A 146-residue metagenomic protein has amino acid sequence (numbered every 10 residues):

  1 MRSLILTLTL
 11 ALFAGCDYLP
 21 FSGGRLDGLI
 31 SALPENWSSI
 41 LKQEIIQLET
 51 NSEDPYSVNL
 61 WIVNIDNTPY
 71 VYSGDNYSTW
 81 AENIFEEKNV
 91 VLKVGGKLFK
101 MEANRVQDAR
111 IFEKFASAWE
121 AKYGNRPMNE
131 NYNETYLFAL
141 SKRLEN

Functional and structural regions predicted by a protein language model:
M1-L4: Positively charged n-region of N-terminal signal peptides that target proteins for export
L12-G15: C-terminal motif of bacterial Sec signal peptides marking the signal peptidase cleavage site
D17-Y56: Short, conserved active-site entrance elements at the starts or edges of catalytic domains
R25-G28, I40-K42, E49-T50, Y70-V71 (+2 more regions): A short linear-motif detector with a strong N-terminal bias
P34-N36, D54-Y56, Y77-N146: Short, structured beta-strand-loop surface elements
K42-D75, E102: Short beta-strand segments
